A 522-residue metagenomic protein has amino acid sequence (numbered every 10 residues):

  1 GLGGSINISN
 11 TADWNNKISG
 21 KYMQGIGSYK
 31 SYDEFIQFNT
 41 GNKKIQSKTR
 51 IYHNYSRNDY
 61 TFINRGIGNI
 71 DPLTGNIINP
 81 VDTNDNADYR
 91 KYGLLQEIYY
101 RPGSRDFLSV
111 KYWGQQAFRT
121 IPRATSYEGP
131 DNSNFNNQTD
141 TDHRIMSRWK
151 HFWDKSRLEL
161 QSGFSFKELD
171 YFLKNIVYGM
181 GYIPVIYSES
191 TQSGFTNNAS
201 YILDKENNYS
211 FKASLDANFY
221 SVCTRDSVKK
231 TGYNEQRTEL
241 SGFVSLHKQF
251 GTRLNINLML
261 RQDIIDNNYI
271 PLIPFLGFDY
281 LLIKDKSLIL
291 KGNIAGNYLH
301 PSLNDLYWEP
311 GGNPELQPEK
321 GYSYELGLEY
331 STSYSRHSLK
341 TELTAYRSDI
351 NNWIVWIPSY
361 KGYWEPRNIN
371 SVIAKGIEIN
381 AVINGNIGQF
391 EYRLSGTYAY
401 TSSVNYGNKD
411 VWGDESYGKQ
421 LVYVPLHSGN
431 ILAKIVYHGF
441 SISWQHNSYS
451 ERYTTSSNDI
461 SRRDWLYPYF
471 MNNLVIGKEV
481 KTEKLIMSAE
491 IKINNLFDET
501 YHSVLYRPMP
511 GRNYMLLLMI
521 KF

Functional and structural regions predicted by a protein language model:
G1-Q24, E34-Q37: N-terminal periplasmic accessory domains that precede and gate Gram-negative outer-membrane beta-barrel machines
K17, G25, T40-N137: Periplasmic-side early beta-strands and strand-to-turn transitions of outer-membrane beta-barrels
Q24-S28, N42-K44, H53-R57, G114-F118 (+16 more regions): Transmembrane beta-strands of outer-membrane beta-barrel pores
Y52, N58, K155-L173, F219 (+6 more regions): Membrane-embedded beta-barrel scaffold of Gram-negative outer-membrane proteins
T61-I63, N351, S448-S457, L466-F522: C-terminal beta-signal and adjacent terminal beta-strands/loops of Gram-negative outer-membrane beta-barrel proteins
Y99-A117, Q138-Y269, P274-G277, L281 (+3 more regions): Face-selective signature of the C-terminal outer-membrane beta-barrel domain
F118, T125, E168-D170, D266-L272 (+8 more regions): Surface-exposed extracellular loop regions of Gram-negative outer-membrane beta-barrel proteins, predominantly
Q249-I256, A345-D349, N368-S456, I486: Gram-negative outer-membrane beta-barrel transporters
